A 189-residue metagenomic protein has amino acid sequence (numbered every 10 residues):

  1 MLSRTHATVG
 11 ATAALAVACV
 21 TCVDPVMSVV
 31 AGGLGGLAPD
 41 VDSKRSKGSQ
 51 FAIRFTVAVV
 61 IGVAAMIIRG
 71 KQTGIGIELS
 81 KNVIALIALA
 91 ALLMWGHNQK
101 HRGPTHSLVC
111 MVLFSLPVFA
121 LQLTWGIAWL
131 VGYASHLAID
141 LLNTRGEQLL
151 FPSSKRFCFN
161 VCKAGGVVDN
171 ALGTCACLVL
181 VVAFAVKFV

Functional and structural regions predicted by a protein language model:
M1-V189: N-terminal membrane-targeting hydrophobic helices
